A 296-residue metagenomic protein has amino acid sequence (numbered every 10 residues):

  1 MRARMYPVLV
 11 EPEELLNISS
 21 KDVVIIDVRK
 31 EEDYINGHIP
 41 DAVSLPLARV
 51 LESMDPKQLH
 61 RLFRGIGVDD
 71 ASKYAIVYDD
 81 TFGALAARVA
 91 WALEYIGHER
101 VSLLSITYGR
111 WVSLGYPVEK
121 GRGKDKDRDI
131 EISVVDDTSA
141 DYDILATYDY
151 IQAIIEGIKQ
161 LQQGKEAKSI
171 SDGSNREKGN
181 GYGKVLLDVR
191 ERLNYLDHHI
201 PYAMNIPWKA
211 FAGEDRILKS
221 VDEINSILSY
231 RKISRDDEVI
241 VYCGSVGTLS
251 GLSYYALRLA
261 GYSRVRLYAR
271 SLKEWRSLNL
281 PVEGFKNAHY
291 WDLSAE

Functional and structural regions predicted by a protein language model:
R2-K73, T147-D236, V282-A288: Positively charged, proline/Ser/Thr-rich regional signature most characteristic of the Rhodanese/CDC25-like
R2-R4, V50-A153, G157, G164-N175 (+2 more regions): Thiolate-centered catalytic microenvironments shared by cysteine-dependent enzyme domains
E13-E14, R100, D292: Active-site-adjacent betaalpha module
N36, S113, S277: Phosphate-coordinating loops and pocket residues in cytosolic domains that bind phosphorylated ligands
H38-D41, A90-A92, P117-V118, I200-Y202 (+2 more regions): Short, glycine/charged-enriched secondary-structure capping and boundary segments
T248-Y255, L259, V282-E296: Hydrophobic/aromatic-rich core segments of domains that either
L267-W291: Cysteine-dependent PTP/DSP-like catalytic domain, specifically the C-terminal lobe
